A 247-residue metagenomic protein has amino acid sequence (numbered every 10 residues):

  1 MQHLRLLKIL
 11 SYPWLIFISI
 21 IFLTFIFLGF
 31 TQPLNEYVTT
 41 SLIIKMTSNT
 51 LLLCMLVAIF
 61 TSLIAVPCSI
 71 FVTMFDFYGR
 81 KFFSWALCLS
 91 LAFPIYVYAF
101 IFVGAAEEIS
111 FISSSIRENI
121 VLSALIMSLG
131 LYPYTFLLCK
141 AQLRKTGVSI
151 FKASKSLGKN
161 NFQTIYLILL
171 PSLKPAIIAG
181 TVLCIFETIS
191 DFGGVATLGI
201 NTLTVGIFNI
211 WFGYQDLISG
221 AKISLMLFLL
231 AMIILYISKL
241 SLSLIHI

Functional and structural regions predicted by a protein language model:
M1, Q215, S241-I245: Intracellular loop-helix junctions on the cytosolic face of multi-pass helical membrane proteins
Q2-Q32, S41-R144, S172-F192, G220-K239: Membrane-water interface segments at the C-terminal ends of transmembrane alpha-helices in multi-pass inner-membrane
E36, F192-M232: Interhelical loop and adjacent transmembrane-helix boundary motif in polytopic membrane transport permeases
Y78, K159-N160: Short coil/turn motifs that cap or connect alpha-helices
S84, E107, V148-S156, L167 (+1 more regions): Short amphipathic alpha-helical coupling elements at transmembrane boundaries
G147-V148, Q163, I200-T204, I233-I245: Feature of multi-pass inner-membrane transport and sensor proteins that recognizes transmembrane helices together
A153-S154, I245-I247: Conserved small/polar residues in nucleotide/adenosyl-binding loops
L157-K159, P171: Glycine/proline-centered hinge or cleavage motifs at structural transition points of membrane proteins
